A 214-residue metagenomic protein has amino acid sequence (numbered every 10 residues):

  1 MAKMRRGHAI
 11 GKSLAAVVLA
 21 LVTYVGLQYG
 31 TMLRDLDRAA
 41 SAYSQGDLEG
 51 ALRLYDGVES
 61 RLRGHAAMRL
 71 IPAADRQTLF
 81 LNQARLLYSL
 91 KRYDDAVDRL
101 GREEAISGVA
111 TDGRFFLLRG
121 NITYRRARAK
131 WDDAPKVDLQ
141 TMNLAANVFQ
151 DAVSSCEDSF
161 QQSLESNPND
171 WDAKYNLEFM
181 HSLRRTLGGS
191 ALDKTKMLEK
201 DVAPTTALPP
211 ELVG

Functional and structural regions predicted by a protein language model:
H8-Q28: Hydrophobic membrane-insertion alpha-helices, especially the h-region of bacterial N-terminal signal peptides
L33, D37, D75-N82, L86 (+3 more regions): "A position-specific structural signal for the A-helix of alpha-solenoid helical repeats
S41-Q45, L86-L87, I122, A129 (+2 more regions): Residue-level signature for tetratricopeptide repeat
L52-R102: Extracytoplasmic/periplasmic/luminal assembly and interaction segments in envelope/secretory/respiratory proteins
R63, G108-A110, P168: Short coil turns that delineate tetratricopeptide repeat
H65-L70, R125-Q162, R184-V213: Short coil/linker segments at helix-helix boundaries
M68, L79, G113-F115, A173: TPR alpha-solenoid repeat register
R76, A110-D112, D170: Residue-level recognition of tetratricopeptide repeat
